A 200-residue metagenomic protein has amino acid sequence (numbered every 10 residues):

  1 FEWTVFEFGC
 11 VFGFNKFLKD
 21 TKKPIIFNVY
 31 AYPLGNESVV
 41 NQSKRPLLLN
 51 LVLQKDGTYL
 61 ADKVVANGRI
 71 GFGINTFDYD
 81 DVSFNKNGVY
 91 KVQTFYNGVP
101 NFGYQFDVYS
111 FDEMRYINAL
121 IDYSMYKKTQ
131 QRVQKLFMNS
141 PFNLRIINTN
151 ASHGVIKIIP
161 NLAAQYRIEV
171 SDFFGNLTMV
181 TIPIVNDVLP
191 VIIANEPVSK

Functional and structural regions predicted by a protein language model:
F1-Q42, V52-Q54: Conserved, short, structured surface segments that act as functional micro-motifs
K23-N28, L189-E196: Proline-enriched interdomain boundary motifs that mark the N-terminal boundary and often initiate the first structured
L51-T94, H153, K200: Contiguous beta-strand segments within globular domains
V65-N67, N85, T149-A151, I159-A163 (+1 more regions): Surface-exposed coil/turn segments at beta-strand junctions on protein surfaces, enriched
F72, Y166-I168: Hydrophobic beta-strand segments within extracellular beta-sandwich modules
T76, V170-D172: Conserved structural position at the C-terminal beta-strand of extracellular beta-sandwich adhesion modules
G88, F95-I159: Exoplasmic/lumenal beta-rich domain surfaces
L162-Q165, F174-I193: Short beta-strand elements
